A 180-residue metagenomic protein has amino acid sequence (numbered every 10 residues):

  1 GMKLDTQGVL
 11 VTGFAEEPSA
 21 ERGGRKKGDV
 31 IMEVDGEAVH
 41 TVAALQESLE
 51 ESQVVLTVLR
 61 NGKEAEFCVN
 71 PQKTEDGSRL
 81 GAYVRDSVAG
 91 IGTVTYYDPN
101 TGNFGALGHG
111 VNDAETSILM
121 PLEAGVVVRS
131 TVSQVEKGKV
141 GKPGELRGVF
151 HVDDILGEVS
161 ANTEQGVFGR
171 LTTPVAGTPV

Functional and structural regions predicted by a protein language model:
G1-K27: PDZ/PDZ-like groove recognition
V11, G28-I31, D35, L56 (+1 more regions): Terminal peptide-recognition signature
E16, E33-D35, L80-G81: Second-shell loop/turn segments in exported
E17-S19, Q46, V55, E64-A65 (+2 more regions): Short beta-strands and strand-coil junctions in structured, solvent-facing domains, enriched
E21-A43: Conserved PDZ fold ligand-binding element
K26, Q46-A82: PDZ-domain C-terminal substructure recognizer with occasional recognition of PDZ-binding tails
I31-M32, L45, V54, F104: Generic structural signal for buried aliphatic residues
Q72-V180: Serine endopeptidase catalytic core focused on the charge-relay Asp
